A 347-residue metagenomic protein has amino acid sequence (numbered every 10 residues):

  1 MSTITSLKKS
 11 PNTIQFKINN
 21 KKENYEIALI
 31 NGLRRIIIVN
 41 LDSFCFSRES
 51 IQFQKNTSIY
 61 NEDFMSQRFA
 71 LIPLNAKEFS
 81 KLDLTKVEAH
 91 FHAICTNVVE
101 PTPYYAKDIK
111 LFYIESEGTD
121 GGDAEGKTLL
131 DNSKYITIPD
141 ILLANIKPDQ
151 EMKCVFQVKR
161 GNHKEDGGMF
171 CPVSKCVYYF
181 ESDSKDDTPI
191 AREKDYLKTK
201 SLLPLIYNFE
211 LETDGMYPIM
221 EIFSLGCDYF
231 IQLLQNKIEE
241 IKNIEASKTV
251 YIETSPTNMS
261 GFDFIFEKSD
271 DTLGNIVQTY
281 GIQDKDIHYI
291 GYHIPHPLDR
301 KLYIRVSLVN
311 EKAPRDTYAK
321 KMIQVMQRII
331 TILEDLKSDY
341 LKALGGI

Functional and structural regions predicted by a protein language model:
M1-I347: Protein-protein interaction/assembly regions in multi-subunit complexes
